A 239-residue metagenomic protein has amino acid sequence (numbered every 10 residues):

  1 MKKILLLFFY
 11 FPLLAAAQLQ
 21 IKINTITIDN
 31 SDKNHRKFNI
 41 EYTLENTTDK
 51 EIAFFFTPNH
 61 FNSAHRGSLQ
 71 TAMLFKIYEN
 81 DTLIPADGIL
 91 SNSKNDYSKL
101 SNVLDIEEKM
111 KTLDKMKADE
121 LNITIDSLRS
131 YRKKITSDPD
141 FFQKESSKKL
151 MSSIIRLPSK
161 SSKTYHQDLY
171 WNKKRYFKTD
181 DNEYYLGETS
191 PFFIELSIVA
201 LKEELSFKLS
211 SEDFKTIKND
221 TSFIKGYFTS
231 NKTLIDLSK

Functional and structural regions predicted by a protein language model:
M1-I23, Y42: Bacterial Sec-dependent N-terminal signal peptides
A17-N34, I235: Low-complexity, acidic Ser/Thr/Pro/Gly-rich terminal tails and inter-domain linkers that flank the onset of structured
N30, Y42-E51: Asparagine-centered strand-capping/turn motif at beta-strand->loop junctions
N34-E41: Short, solvent-exposed loop/turn segments enriched in Ser/Thr/Gly
T48, F56-P58, L169, I198: A mature extracytoplasmic/lumenal domain signature
F55-L83, G88-K94, E120-K144: Short acidic, flexible loop segments centered on an aromatic residue
I84-D119, I123-D126, D140-T179: Intrinsically disordered, low-complexity Pro/Gly/Ser/Thr-rich segments with frequent PxxP/GP/PP motifs and embedded
T136-K144, I155, H166, W171-L237: Terminal connector regions
